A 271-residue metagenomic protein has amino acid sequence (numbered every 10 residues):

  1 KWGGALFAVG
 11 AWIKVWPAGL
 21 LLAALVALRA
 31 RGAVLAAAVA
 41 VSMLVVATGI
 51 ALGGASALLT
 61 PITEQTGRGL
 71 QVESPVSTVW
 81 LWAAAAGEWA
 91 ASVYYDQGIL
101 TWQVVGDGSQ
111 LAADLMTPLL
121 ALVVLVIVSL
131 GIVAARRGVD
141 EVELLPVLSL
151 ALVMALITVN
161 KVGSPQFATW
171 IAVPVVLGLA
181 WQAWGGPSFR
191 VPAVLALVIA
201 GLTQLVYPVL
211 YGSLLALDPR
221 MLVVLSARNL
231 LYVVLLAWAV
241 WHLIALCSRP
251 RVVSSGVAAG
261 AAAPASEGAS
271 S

Functional and structural regions predicted by a protein language model:
K1-T63, A112-S271: Multi-pass membrane glycosyltransferase architecture that uses lipid-linked
Q65-R68: N-terminal leader/capping segments at the start of a protein or of a new domain
L70-V76: Extracytoplasmic catalytic/substrate-binding loops of multi-pass membrane glycan-assembly enzymes
G87-W89, Q182-A183: Short helix-capping/linker segments at secondary-structure and domain boundaries
E88-L111: Juxtamembrane membrane-water interface segments that cap and precede transmembrane helices
